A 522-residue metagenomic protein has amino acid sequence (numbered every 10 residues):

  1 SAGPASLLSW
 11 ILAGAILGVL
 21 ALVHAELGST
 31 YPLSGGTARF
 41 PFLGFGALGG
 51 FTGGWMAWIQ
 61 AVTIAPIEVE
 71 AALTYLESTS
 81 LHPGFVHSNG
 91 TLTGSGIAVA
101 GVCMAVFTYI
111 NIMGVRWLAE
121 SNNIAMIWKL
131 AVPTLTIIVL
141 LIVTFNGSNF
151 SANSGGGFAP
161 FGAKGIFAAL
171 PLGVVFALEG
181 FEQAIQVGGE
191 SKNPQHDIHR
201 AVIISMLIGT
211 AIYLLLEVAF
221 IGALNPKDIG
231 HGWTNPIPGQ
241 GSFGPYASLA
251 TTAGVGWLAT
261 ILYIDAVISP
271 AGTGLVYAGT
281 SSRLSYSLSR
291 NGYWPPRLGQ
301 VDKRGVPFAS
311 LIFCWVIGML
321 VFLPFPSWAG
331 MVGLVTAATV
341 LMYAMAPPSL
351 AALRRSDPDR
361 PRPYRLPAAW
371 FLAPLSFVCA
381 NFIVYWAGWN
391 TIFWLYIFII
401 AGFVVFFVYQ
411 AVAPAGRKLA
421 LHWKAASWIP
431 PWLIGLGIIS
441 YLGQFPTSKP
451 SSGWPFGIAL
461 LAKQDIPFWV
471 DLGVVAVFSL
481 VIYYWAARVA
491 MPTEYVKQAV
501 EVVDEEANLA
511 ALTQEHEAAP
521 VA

Functional and structural regions predicted by a protein language model:
S1, A100-V106, L140-V143, G157-A223 (+1 more regions): Hydrophobic, membrane-embedded alpha-helices of multi-pass small-molecule transporters
S1-T91, S95, V99, I208 (+1 more regions): Extracellular loop-to-transmembrane helix junctions
L33, M56-A71, L178, Q183-S191 (+3 more regions): Membrane-helix boundary/coupling elements in multi-pass transport proteins
R39-P41, G46, E77-H87, A201-L275 (+1 more regions): TM-loop-TM module centered on a large, flexible mid-protein loop between adjacent transmembrane helices in multi-pass
A47, V62, G94-G101, K192-H196 (+6 more regions): Loop-to-transmembrane helix boundary motifs in multi-pass membrane proteins
T79, N111, I127-G157, E217-P226 (+2 more regions): Hydrophobic alpha-helical segments and their helix-loop junctions in multi-pass secondary transporters
S95-N149, V202-M206, V335-A344, L395-G402: Membrane-interface loop-to-helix entry segments
L350-L372, F393-A522: Terminal cytosolic tails of multi-pass membrane transporters, especially the segment immediately following the final
